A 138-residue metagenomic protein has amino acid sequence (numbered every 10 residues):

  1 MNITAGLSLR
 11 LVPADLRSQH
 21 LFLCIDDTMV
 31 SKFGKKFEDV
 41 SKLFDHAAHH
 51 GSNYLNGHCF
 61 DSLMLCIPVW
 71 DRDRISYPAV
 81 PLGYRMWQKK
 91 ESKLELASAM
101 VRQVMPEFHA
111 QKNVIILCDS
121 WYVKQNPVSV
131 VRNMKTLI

Functional and structural regions predicted by a protein language model:
M1-S76, L82: Active-site-proximal, Lys/Arg-enriched surface segment that forms a nucleic-acid-binding/basic interface patch
L82-I138: An internal, acidic/charged active-site-proximal segment that coordinates divalent cations and/or engages
